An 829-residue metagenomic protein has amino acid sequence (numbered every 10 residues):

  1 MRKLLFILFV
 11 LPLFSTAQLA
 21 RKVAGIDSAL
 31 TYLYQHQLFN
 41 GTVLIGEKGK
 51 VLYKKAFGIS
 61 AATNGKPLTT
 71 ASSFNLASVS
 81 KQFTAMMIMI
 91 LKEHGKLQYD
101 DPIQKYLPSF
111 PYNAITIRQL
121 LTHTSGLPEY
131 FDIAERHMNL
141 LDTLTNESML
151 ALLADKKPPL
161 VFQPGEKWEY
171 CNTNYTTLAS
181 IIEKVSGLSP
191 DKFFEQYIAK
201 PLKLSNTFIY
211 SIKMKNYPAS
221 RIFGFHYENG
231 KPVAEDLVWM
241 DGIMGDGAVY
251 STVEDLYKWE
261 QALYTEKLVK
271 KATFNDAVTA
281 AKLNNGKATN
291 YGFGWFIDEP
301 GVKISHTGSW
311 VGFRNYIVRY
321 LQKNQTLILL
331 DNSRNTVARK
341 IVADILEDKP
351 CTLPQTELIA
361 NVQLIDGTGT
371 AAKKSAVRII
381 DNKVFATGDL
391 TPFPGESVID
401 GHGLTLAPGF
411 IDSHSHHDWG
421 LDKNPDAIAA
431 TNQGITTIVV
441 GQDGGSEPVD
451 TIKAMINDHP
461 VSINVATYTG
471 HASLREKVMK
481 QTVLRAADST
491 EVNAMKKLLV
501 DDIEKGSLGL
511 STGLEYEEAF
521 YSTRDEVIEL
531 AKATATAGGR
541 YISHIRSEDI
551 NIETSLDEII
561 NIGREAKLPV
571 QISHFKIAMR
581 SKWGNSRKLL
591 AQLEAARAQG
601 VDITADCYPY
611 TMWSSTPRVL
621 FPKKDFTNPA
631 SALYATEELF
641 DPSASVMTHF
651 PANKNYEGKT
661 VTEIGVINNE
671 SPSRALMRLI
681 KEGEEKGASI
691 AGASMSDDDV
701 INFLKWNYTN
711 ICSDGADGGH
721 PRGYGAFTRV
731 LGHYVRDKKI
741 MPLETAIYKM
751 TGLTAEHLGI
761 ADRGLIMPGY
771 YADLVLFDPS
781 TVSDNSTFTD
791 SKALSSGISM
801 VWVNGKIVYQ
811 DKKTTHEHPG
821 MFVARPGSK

Functional and structural regions predicted by a protein language model:
Q18-K55, E183-L188, E195-Q196, K200 (+1 more regions): Catalytic loop of the DD-peptidase/beta-lactamase superfamily, centered on the K-T-G motif and neighboring
F39, I59-N172, L188, H226-N229: Active-site-proximal loop and beta-strand segments within enzyme catalytic domains
D132-N216, D241-Y257: Catalytic-site signature segments of enzymes, centered on catalytic residues
L364, T368-G409: Histidine-rich, glycine-flanked metal-binding segment
L364-A376, G687-V700, M741-T745, A755-K792: Acidic, glycine-enriched loop/beta-strand segments at the rims of small-molecule binding/catalytic pockets
G401-L406, F410-S415, K423-T512, V601-I603: Divalent-metal coordination cores built from histidine and acidic residues
T469, K477, Q481-S489, N493-E517 (+3 more regions): Active-site neighborhoods of metal-dependent hydrolases
N628-P629, I701-Y708, D714, V775-M821: C-terminal cap of metal-dependent C-N hydrolases
